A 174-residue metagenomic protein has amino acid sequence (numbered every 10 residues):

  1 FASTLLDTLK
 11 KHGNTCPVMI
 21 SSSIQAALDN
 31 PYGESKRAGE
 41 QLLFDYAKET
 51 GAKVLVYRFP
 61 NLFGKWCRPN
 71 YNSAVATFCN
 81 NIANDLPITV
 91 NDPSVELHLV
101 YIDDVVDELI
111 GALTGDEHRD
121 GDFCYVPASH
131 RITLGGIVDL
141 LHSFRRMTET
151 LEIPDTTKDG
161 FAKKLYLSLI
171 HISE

Functional and structural regions predicted by a protein language model:
F1-V18, R37-F44: NAD(P)-cofactor binding segment of oxidoreductase domains
V18-S23, Y57-F59: SDR active-site strand-loop-helix element
I24-P31, L62-W66: Conserved catalytic-site region of short-chain dehydrogenase/reductase
Y32, K36: Active-site YXXXK catalytic motif of short-chain dehydrogenase/reductase
Q41-W66, N80-V95: Conserved beta-loop-beta element that borders a ligand/cofactor-binding pocket
N61, T89-N91, H118-G136: A recurrent short beta-strand within the Rossmann-like NAD(P)-dependent oxidoreductase core
N70-T77, S94-T114, G135-D139: Substrate-positioning beta->alpha
I170-I172: Conserved small/polar residues in nucleotide/adenosyl-binding loops
